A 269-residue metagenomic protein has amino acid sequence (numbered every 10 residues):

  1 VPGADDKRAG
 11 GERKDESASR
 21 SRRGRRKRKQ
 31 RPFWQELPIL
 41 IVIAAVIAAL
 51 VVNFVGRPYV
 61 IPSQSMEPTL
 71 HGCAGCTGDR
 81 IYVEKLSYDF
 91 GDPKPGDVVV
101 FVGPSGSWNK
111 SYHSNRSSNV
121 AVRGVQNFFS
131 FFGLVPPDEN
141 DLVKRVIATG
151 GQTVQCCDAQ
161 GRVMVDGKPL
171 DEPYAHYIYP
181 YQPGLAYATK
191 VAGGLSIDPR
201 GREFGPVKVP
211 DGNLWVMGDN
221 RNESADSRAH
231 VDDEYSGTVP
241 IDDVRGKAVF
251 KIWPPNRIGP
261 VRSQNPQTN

Functional and structural regions predicted by a protein language model:
P2-Q35, I39, L50, R57-V60 (+1 more regions): Soluble "head" domains of membrane/secretory-pathway proteins
A44-V52: Alpha-helical transmembrane segments
S63: A short acidic/basic microdomain associated with nuclease active sites
